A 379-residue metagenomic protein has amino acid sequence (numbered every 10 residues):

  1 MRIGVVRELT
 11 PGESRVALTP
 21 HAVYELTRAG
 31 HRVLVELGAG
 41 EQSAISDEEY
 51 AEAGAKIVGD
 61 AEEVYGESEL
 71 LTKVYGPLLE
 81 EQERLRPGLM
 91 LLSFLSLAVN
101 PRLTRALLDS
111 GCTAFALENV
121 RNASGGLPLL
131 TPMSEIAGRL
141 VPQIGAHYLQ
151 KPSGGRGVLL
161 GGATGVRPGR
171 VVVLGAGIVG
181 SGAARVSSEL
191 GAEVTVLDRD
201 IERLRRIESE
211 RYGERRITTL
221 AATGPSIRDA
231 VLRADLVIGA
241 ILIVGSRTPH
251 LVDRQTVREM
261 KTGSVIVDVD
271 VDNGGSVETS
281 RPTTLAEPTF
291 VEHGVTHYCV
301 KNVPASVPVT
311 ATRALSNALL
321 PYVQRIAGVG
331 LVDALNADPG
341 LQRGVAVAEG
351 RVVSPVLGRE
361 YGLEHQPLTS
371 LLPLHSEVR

Functional and structural regions predicted by a protein language model:
R2, E8, L79-G169, N302: Glycine/serine-rich phosphate-binding loop and adjoining beta1-alpha1 elements at the start of nucleotide-handling
V5-A106, S110: An N-terminal-biased, well-structured beta-alpha scaffold segment characteristic of Rossmann-like dinucleotide-binding
V6-I45, G154-G239: Glycine-rich phosphate/diphosphate-binding loop of Rossmann-like nucleotide-binding domains
V23, D47, T104, P142 (+3 more regions): Generic hydrophobic/aromatic pocket-lining and core-packing "Φ" positions
E69, Y75-G76, L95-S96, T223 (+3 more regions): Short glycine-/small-residue-rich Rossmann-like dinucleotide-binding loops
E118-I144, Y148-L159, V271, S276-V378: Adenosine-phosphate binding glycine-rich loop
S209-G294: Rossmann-like adenosine-cofactor binding region
